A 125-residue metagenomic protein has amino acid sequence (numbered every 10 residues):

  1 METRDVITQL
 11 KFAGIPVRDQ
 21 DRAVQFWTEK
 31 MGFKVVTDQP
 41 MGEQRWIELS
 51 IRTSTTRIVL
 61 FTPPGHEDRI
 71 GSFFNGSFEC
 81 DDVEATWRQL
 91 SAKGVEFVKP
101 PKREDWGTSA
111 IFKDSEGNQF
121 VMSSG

Functional and structural regions predicted by a protein language model:
M1-V6, F12-I15, V36-T37, R45 (+1 more regions): Vicinal oxygen chelate
I7, G14-T56: Core segments of cupin and vicinal oxygen chelate
L10-F12, F73-G76: Eukaryotic phosphotyrosine signaling hubs
D19-Q20, C80-V83: Helix N-cap motif at beta-to-alpha junctions
F26, E84-Q89: Short amphipathic alpha-helices within nucleic acid-binding modules
M41, E67-R69: Short glycine/serine/proline-enriched coil/turn segments at secondary-structure junctions
R52-R57, G65-E67, V83-A85: Short, charged/polar surface micro-motifs in flexible loops or helix N-caps
